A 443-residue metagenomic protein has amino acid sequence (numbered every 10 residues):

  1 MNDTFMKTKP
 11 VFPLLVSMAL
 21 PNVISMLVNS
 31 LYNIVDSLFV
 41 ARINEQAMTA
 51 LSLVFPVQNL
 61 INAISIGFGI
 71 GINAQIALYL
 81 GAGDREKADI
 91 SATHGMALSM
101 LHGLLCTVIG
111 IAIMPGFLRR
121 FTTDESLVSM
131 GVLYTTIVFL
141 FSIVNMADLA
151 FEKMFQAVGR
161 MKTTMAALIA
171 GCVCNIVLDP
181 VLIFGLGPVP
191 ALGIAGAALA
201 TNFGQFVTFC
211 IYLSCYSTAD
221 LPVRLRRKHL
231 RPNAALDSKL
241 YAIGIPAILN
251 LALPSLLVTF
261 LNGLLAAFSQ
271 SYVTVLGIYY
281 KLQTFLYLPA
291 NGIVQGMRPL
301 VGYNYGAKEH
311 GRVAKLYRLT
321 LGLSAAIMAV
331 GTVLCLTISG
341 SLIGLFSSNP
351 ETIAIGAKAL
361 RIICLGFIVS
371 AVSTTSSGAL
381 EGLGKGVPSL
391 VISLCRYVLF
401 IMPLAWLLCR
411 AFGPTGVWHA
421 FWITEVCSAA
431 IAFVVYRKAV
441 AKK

Functional and structural regions predicted by a protein language model:
M1-A19, I76-I143, V189-I245, V301-G366 (+1 more regions): Short alpha-helical transmembrane segments in multi-pass integral membrane proteins
T8, F12-L31, V35, V57-I64 (+7 more regions): Residue-level signal for short hydrophobic patches within transmembrane helices of multi-pass membrane transporters
S17-D36, I137, G171, G204-T208 (+4 more regions): Transmembrane helical elements of multi-pass membrane transporters/channels
L27, L31-T49, L118-E125, V181-L192 (+4 more regions): Helix-terminus/linker motif at the lipid-water interface of multi-pass membrane proteins
F39-N59, E125-M130, I194-G196, L236-I243 (+5 more regions): Interfacial/gating helices of multi-pass transporter permease domains
M48-V108, N145-G159, T163-T164, N262 (+2 more regions): Small-residue-rich hydrophobic transmembrane alpha-helices
L60-A63, T107, N175-P180, F209-L213 (+4 more regions): Hydrophobic transmembrane alpha-helices of multi-pass small-molecule transporters
G69, N73, V138-Q156, T164-C172 (+5 more regions): Short runs within selected transmembrane alpha-helices of multi-pass transporters and secretion channels
